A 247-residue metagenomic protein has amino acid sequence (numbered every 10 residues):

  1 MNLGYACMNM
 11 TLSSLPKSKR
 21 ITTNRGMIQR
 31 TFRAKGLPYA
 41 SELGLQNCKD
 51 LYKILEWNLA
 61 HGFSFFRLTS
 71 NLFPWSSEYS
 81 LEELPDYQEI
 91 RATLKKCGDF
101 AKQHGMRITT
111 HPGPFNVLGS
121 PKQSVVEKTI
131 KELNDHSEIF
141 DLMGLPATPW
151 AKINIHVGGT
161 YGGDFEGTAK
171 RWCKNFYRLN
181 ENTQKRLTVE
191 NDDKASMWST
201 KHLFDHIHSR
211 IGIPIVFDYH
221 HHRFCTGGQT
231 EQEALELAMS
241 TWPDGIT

Functional and structural regions predicted by a protein language model:
M1-R107, N116-L145, P149, R178 (+5 more regions): Alpha/beta catalytic barrel-like cores
F73-W75, P114-V117, G159-Y161, H222: A short, flexible beta-alpha/helix-coil linker loop
H111, D218: Conserved, mostly hydrophobic/aromatic
A151-G167: Glycine-rich phosphate-binding "P-loop"
N154, R186-D193, V216: Catalytic beta/alpha-barrel core
A195, H220-T226: Short acidic, Gly/Ser-rich segments with clustered Asp/Glu that frequently serve as metal-coordination loops in enzyme
I211-I215: Conserved active-site beta-strand-loop modules that form the wall/rim of enzyme catalytic pockets and either contain
